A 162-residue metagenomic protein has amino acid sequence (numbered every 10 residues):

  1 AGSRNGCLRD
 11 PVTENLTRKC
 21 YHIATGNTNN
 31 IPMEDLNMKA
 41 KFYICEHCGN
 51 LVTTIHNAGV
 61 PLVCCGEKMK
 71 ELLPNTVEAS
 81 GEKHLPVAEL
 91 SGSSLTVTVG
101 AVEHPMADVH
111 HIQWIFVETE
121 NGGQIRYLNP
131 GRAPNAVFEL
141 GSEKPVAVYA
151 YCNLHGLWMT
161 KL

Functional and structural regions predicted by a protein language model:
R9-P11: Compositionally biased, intrinsically disordered low-complexity segments enriched in Pro/Arg/Gln/His
F42, P61, Y149: Residues immediately within or flanking Cys/His clusters that coordinate Zn2+ in small zinc-binding modules
C45-C48, C64, C152: Short cysteine-rich clusters marking metal-coordination/redox-active sites
T54-A58, L72-N75, T160-L162: Short Cys/His-rich "knuckle" micro-motifs
A58-K68: Cysteine-rich micro-motifs
V99-M106: Short amphipathic, basic-aromatic surface patches that mediate peripheral association with negatively charged
P134-F138: Short strand-edge motifs at loop-to-beta-strand transitions and within beta-strands of extracellular beta-rich domains
N153-T160: Short acidic/polar inter-strand loop motif in beta-rich domains
